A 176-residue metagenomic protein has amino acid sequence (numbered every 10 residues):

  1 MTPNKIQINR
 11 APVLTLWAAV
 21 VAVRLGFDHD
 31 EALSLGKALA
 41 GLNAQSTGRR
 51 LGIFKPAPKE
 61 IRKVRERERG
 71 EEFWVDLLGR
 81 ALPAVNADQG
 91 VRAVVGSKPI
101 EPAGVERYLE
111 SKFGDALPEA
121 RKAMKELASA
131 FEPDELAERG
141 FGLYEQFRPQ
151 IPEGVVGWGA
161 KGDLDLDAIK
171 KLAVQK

Functional and structural regions predicted by a protein language model:
M1-K176: Solvent-exposed interaction surfaces and binding hotspots enriched for charged
